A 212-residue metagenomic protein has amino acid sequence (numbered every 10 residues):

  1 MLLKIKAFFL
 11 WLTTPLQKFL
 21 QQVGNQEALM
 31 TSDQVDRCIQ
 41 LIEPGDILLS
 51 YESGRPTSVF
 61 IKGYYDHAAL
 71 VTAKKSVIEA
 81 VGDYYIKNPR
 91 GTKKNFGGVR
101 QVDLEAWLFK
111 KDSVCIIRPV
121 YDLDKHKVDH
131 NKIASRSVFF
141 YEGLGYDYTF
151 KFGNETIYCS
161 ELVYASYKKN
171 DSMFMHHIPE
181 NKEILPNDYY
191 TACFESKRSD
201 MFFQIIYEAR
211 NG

Functional and structural regions predicted by a protein language model:
M1-K74: N-terminal accessory segments that precede or flank the first globular/catalytic domain
L2-Q17, T149-G212: Activation targets extended, charge/polar-rich intrinsically disordered C-terminal tails
P15, L41, R136-F140, A192: Residues that form generic nucleotide/phosphate-binding pockets
A28-Q34, D129, Y158-C159, L185: Alpha-helix initiation/capping motif
S32, R37, N131-A134, A192: Charged, low-complexity, helix-prone segments enriched in Lys/Glu/Asp/Gln
I47-Y121, L144-I157: Glycine-rich catalytic cores of cysteine/serine-nucleophile enzymes that process amide/ester linkages in cell-envelope
P89, Q101-L104, D122-K127, L185-P186 (+1 more regions): General structural signal for secondary-structure boundaries
F109-K182: Active-site nucleophile-His-acid catalytic modules used for acyl/amide transfer and hydrolysis across diverse enzymes
